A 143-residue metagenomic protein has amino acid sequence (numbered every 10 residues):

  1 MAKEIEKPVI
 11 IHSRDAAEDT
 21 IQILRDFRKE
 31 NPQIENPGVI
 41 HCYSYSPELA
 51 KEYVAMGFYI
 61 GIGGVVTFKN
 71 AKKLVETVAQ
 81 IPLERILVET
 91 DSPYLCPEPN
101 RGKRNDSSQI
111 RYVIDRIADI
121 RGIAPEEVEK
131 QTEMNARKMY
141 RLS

Functional and structural regions predicted by a protein language model:
M1, S108-S143: Mid-to-C-terminal alpha-helical segments outside catalytic/metal-binding sites
M1-L87: Catalytic pocket-lining loop regions of alpha/beta-barrel enzymes, especially the amidohydrolase/enolase/GH5 lineages
K7, R14, R85, R101-R104 (+2 more regions): Basic side chains
I23, P97-E98, M139: Residues that scaffold the ATP/ADP-binding catalytic core of kinase and kinase-like folds
K29-I34, G102, G122, E126-E127: Short, glycine- and charge-enriched coil/turn segments that flank and shape catalytic ligand pockets
I60, Y94, K138: Active-site micro-motifs of SAM-dependent methyltransferase domains
T67, K103-I110: Short amphipathic alpha-helix initiation/capping segments at coil-to-helix junctions
E84-D106: Short acidic/histidine-rich active-site segments
